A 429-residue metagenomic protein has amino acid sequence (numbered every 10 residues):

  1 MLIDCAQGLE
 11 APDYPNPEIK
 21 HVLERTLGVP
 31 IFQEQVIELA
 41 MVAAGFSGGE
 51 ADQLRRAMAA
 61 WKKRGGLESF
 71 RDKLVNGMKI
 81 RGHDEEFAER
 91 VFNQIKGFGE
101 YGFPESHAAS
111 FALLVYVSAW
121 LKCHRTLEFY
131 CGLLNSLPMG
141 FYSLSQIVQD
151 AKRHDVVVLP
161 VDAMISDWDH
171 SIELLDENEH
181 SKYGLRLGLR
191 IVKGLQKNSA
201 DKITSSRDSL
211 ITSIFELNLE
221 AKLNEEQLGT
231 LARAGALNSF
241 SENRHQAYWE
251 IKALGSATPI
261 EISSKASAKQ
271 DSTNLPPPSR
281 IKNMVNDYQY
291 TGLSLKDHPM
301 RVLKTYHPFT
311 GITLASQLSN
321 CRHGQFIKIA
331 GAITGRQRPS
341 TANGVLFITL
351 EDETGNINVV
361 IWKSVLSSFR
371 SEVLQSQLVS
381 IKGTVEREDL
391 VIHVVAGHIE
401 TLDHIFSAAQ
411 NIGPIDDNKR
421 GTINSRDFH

Functional and structural regions predicted by a protein language model:
M1-H429: Noncatalytic, beta-rich nucleic-acid-contacting surfaces in large DNA/RNA-processing enzymes
